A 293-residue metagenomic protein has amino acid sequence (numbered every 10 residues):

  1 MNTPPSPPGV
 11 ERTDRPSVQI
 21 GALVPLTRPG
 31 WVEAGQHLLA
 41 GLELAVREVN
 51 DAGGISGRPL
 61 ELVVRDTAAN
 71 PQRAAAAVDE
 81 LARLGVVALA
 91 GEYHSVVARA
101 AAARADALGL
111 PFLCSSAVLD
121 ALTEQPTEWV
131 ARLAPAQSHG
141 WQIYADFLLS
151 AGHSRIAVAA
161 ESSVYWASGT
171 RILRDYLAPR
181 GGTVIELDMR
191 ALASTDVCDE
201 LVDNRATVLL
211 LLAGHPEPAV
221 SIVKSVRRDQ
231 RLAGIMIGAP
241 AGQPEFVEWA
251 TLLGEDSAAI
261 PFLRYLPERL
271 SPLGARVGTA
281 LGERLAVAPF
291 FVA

Functional and structural regions predicted by a protein language model:
N2-P5, Q36-H37, G54-A121, E217: Beta-alpha junction/loop-to-helix N-cap segments that form part of ligand/metal-binding clefts
G9-E43, R65, P71, A288-V292: Extracytoplasmic "Venus flytrap"
Q19-G21, S154-A159, V208: Conserved beta-strand elements of the Class I
G54-A68, P126-W129, R174-S194, V208 (+1 more regions): Short beta-strand elements in bilobed, periplasmic/extracellular small-molecule ligand-binding domains
P59-R83, G140-Q142, D188-D203, A219 (+1 more regions): Structural motif
V86-E186, G234-E255: Extracytoplasmic ligand/sensor domains, especially the bilobed periplasmic-binding protein
S95-A101, V208-D229: Hydrophobic alpha-helical
V226-A293: Extracellular/periplasmic periplasmic-binding protein-like sensory domains
